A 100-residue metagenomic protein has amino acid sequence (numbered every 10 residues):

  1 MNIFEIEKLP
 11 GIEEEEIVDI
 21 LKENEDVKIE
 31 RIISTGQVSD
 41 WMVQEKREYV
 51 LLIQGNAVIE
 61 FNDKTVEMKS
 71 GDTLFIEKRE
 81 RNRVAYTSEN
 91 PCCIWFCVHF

Functional and structural regions predicted by a protein language model:
M1-G36, W41: A short, N-terminal "cap"/entry segment at the start of jelly-roll beta-barrel domains of the cupin/DSBH fold
E23, E60-K64, E89: Short strand-coil-strand connectors
D26, K46, C92-C93: A structure-centric signal for secondary-structure junctions around beta-strands
M42-Q44, N82: Histidine-centered divalent metal-coordination motifs
Q44-I59: Short, conserved beta-strand element in jelly-roll/cupin
K64-R79: Short acidic-glycine-tyrosine-enriched beta hairpin
K78-F100: Ligand-binding loop in jelly-roll beta-barrel domains
